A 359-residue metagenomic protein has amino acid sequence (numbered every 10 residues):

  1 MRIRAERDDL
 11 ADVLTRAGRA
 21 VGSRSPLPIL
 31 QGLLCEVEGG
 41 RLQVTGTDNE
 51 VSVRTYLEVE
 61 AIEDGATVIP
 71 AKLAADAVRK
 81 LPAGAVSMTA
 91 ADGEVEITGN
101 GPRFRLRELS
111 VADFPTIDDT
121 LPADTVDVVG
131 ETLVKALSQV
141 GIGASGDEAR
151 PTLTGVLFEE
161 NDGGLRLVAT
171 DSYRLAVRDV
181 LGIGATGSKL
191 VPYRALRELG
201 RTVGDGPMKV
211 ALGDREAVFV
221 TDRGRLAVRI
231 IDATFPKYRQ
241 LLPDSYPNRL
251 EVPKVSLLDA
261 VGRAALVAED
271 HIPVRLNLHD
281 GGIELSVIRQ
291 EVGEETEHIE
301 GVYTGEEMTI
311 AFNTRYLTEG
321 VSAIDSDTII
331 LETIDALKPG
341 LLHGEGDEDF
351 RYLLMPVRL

Functional and structural regions predicted by a protein language model:
M1-L359: Structural preference for solvent-exposed beta-strand-turn elements and adjacent flexible terminal/loop segments within
